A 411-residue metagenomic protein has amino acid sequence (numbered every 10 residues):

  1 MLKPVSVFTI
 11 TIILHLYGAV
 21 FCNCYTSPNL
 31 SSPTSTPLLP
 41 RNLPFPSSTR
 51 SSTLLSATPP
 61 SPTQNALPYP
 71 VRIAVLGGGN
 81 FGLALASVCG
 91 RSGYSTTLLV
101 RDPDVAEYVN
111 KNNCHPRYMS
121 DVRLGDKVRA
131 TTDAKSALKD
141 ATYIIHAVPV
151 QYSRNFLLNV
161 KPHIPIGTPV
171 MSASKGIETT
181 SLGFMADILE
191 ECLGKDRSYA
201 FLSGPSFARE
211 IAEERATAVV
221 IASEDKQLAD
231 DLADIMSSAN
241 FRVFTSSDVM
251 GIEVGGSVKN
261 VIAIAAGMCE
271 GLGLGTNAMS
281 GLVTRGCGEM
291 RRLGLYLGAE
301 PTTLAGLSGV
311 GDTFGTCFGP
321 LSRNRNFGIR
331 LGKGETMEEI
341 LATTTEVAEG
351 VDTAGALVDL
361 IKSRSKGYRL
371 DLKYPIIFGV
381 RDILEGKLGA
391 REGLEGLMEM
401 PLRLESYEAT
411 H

Functional and structural regions predicted by a protein language model:
M1-P40: N-terminal chloroplast transit peptides
R50-S51, L55-P62, K259, A266-E270 (+2 more regions): NAD(P)-dependent Rossmann-like dehydrogenase/reductase catalytic/cofactor-binding core
L54-V122, R129-T132, N159: NAD(P)+-binding Rossmann beta1-loop-alpha1 motif at the extreme N-terminus of oxidoreductases
L124, T131-A216, L232-D234: Rossmann-like NAD(P)(H) cofactor-binding subdomain of soluble oxidoreductases
Y152, H163, I188, C192-D196 (+1 more regions): Internal alpha-helical scaffold of NAD(P)-dependent oxidoreductase catalytic cores
S172, S198-S203, V243-S247, A305 (+1 more regions): General beta-strand structural signal in soluble alpha/beta enzymes
